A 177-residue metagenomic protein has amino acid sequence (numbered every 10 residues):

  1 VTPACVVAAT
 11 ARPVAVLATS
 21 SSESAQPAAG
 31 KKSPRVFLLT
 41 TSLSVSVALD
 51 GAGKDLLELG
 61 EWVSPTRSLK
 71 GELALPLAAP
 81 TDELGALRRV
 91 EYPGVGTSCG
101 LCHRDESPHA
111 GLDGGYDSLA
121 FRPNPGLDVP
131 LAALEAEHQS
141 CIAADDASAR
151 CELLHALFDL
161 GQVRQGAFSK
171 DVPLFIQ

Functional and structural regions predicted by a protein language model:
V1-E91, D113-Q177: Extracytoplasmic c-type cytochrome modules immediately beyond a signal peptide or single-pass transmembrane anchor
G96-S107: The canonical Cys-X-X-Cys-His
